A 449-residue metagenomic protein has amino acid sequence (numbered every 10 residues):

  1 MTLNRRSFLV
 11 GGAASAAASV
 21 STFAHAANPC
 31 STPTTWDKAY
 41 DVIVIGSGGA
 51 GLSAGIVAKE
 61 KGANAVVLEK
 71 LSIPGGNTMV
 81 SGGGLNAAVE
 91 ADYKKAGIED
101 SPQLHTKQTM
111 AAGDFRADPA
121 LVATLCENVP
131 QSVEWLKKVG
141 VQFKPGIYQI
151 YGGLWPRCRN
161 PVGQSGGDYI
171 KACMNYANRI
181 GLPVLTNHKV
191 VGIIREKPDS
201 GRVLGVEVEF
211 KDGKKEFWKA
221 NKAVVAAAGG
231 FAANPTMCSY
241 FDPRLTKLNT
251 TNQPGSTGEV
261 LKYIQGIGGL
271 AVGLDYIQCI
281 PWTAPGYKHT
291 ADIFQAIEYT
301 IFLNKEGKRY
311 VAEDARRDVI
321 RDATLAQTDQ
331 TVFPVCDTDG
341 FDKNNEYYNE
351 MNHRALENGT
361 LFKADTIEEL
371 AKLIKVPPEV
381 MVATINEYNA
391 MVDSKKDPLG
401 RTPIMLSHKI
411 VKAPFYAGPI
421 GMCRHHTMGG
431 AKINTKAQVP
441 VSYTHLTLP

Functional and structural regions predicted by a protein language model:
M1-S15: N-terminal secretory signal peptides and thylakoid transit peptides that target proteins across membranes
W36-G48: Beta1/beta-strand and adjacent pyrophosphate-binding region of the FAD-binding site in flavoprotein oxidoreductases
N64-E69: Short beta-strand "acidic-cap" motif of Rossmann-like dinucleotide-binding folds
K70-P183, N187-K189, G201, F302 (+3 more regions): Conserved N-terminal/central alpha/beta ligand/cofactor-binding core
R195-F217: Conserved beta-strand-loop-beta-strand element in the redox core of flavoprotein oxidoreductases
K214, W218-T283, A437: Glycine-rich loop(s) and the adjacent beta-strand/alpha-helix scaffold that form part
T257, L261-Y263, L270-V376: An anion/pyrophosphate-binding glycine-rich loop and adjacent beta-alpha core in soluble alpha-beta enzymes
T444-P449: Conserved small/polar residues in nucleotide/adenosyl-binding loops
